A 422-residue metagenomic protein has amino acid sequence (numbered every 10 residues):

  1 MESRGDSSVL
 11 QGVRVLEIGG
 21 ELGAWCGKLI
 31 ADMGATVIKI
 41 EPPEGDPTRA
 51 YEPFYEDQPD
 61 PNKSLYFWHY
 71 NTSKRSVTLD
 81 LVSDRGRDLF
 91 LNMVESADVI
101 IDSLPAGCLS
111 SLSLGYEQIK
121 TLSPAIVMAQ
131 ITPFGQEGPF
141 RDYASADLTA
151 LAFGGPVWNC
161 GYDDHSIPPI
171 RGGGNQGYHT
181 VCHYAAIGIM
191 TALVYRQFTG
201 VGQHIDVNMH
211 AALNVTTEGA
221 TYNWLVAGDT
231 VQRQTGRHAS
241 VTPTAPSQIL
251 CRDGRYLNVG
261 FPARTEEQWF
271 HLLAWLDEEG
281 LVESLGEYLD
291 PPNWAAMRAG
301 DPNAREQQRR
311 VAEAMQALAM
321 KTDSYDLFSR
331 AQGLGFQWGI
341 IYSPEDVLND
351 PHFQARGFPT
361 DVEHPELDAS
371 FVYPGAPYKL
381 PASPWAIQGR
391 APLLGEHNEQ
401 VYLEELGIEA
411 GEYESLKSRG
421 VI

Functional and structural regions predicted by a protein language model:
M1-F198, Y325, L393, E399-I422: N-terminal helix-loop segment corresponding to the beta1-alpha1 unit of nucleotide/adenylate-binding folds
E44, F134-G135, M209-V215, D253-R255 (+3 more regions): Glycine-rich beta-alpha junction loops
Y66-W68, T244-L250, A369: Short, surface-exposed beta-strand/loop micro-motifs that present aromatic residues
P169-T180, H204, T235-S240, T244-P246 (+3 more regions): A short glycine-threonine-serine/GTX helix/turn-capping micro-motif
L193-R237: Substrate-binding/catalytic subdomain of NAD(P)-dependent oxidoreductase enzymes
P246, L250-L334, W338: Aromatic-enriched alpha-helical interface/lid elements that frame and gate functional surfaces
A319-P381: C-terminal core of ALDH-fold dehydrogenases
L367-E414: Flexible, small-/acidic-enriched active-site or ligand-binding loops
